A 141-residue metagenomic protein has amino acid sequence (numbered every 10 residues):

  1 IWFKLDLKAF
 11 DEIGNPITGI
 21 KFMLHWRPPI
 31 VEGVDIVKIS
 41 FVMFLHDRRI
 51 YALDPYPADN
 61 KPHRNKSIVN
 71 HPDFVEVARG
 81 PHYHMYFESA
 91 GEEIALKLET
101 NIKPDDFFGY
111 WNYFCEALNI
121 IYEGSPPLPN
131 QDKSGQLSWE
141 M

Functional and structural regions predicted by a protein language model:
I1-I30: Charge-rich, low-complexity N-terminal segments
F3, T18-I20, D35-I39, R49: A generic structural signal for short beta-strands and their flanking turns/coil linkers
L5-L7, L24, M43-L45, L53 (+4 more regions): Generic detector of leucine side chains in alpha-helical contexts
K8-F10, I36-I39, P104: Residue-level detector of functional hotspots within protein domains
L24-V31, P55-K61: A short, sequence-level motif marking secondary-structure junctions
V37-N101: An exposed acidic His-Trp-rich patch
P72-M141: Intrinsically disordered, low-complexity, charge-dense segments enriched in Lys/Arg and Glu/Asp interspersed
